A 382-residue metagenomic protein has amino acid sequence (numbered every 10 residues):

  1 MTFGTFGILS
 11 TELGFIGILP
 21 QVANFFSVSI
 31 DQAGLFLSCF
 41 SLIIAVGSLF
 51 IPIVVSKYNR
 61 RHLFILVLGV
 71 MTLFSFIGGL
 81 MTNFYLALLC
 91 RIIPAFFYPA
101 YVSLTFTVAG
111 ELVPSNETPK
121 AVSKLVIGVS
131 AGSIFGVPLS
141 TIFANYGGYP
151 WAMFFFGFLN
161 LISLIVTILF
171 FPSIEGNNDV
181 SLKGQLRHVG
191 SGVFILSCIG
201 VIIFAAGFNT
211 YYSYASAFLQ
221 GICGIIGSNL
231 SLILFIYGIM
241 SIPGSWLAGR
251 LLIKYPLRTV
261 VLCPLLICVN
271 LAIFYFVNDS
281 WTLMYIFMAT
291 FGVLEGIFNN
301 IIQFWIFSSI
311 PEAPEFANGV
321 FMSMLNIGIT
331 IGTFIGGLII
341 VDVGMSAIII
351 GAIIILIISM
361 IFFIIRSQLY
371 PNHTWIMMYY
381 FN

Functional and structural regions predicted by a protein language model:
S27, N59, L80-L86, F97 (+1 more regions): Helix-breaking motifs and short loop linkers at transmembrane-helix boundaries and internal kinks in secondary membrane
V46-T82: Conserved MFS/SLC helix-loop-helix module at the cytosolic interface between two early adjacent transmembrane helices
S48-N59, G244-P256, I340: Helix-to-loop junctions at the C-terminal end of transmembrane segments in multipass secondary transporters
F64, A87, V260-V261: Primarily marks hydrophobic transmembrane alpha-helices of the MFS/SLC 12-helix fold
V70, F74, Y85-P94, T282-T290: Paired small-residue
L86, S115-F171, Y214, F218: Helix-loop-helix hairpin linking two adjacent transmembrane segments in secondary transporters
C90-G128: Cytoplasmic helix-loop-helix junction between adjacent transmembrane helices in 12-TM secondary transporters
R258-I302: C-terminal transmembrane helical hairpin of 12-TM major facilitator-type secondary transporters
